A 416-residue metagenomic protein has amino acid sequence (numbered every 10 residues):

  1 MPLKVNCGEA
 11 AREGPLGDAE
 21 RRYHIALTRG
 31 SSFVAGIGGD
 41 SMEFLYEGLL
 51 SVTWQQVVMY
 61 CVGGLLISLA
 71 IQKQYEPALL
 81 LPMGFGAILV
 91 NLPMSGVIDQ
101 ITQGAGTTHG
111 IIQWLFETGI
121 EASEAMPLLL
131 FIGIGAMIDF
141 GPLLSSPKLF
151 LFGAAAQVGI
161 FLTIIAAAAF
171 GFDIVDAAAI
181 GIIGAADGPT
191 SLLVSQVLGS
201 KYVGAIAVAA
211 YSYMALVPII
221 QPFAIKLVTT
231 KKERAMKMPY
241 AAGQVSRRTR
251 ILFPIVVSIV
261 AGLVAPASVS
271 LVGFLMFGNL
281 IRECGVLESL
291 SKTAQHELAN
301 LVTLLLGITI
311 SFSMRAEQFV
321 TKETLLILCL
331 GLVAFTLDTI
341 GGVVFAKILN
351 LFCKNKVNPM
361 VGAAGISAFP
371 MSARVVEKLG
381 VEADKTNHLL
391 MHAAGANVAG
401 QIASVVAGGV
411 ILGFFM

Functional and structural regions predicted by a protein language model:
I37-S51, V57, A105, F223-L252 (+3 more regions): Intrinsically disordered, low-complexity non-transmembrane regions of multi-pass membrane transporters
G38-T107: N-terminal alpha-helical transmembrane segments of multi-pass membrane transport and channel/translocase proteins
Q72-L80, I98-Q100, W114-L115, M137-F152 (+4 more regions): Interfacial helix-loop-helix linkers and transmembrane-helix boundary segments in multi-pass membrane proteins
A122-S123, I132-M137, F152-L162, A166 (+3 more regions): Alpha-helical membrane segments and immediately flanking helix-loop junctions that form or couple to the substrate/ion
L143-I164, A316-G342, A393, N397: Entry/N-cap segments of selected transmembrane alpha helices and their immediately preceding amphipathic helices
Y202-P218, L330-T336, V361: Alpha-helical transmembrane segments
A209-V286: Membrane-embedded hairpin module used as a gating/binding unit in multi-pass transport and secretion proteins
V257-F345: Transmembrane helical segments that form the transport core of multi-pass membrane transport proteins
